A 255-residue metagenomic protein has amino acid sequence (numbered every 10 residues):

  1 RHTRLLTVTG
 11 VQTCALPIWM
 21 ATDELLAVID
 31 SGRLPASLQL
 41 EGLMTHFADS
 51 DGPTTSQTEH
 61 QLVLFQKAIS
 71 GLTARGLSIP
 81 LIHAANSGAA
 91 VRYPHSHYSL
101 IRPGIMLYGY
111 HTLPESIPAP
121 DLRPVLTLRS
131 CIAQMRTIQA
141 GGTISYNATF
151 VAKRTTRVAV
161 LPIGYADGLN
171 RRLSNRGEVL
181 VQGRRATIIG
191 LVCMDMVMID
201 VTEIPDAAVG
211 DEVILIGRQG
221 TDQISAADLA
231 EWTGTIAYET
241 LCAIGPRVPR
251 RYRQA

Functional and structural regions predicted by a protein language model:
R1-C14: Single conserved hydrophobic/aromatic residue that forms the stacking wall/gate of nucleotide- or nucleobase-binding
H2-R4, I117-P120, N147-A148: Short, P/G- and charge-enriched loop/turn segments at secondary-structure junctions
L6, D121-P124, I188-I189: Short Gly/Pro-enriched turn/cap motifs at secondary-structure boundaries
G10, G76, H95, L126-R129 (+3 more regions): A short, structural micro-pattern
T13, T45-D51, L107, D167 (+3 more regions): Short, flexible micro-motifs
A15-C131, I138-Q139: Active-site loop/helix belt of alpha/beta enzymes
T137-A255: C-terminal accessory subdomain/extension
